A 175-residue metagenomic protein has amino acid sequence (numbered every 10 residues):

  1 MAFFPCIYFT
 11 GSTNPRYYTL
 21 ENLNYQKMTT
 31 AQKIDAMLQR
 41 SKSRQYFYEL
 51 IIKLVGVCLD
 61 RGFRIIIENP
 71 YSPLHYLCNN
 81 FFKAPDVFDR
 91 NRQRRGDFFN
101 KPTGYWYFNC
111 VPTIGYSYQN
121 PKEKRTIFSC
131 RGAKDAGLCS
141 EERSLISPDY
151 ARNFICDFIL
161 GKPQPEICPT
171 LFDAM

Functional and structural regions predicted by a protein language model:
M1-M175: Conserved active-site and SAM-binding loop architecture of S-adenosyl-L-methionine-dependent nucleic-acid
